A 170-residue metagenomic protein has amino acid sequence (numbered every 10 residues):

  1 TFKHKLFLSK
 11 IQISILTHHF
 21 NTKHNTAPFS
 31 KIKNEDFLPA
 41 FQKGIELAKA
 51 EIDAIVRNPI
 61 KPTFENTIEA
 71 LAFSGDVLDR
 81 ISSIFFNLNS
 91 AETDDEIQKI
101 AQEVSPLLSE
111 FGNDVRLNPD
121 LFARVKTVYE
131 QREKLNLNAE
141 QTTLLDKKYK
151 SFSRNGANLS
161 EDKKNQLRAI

Functional and structural regions predicted by a protein language model:
T1-K10: N-terminal low-complexity segments that are often proline-rich with Ser/Thr-Pro
S9-I170: Zn2+-dependent metallopeptidase catalytic domains
